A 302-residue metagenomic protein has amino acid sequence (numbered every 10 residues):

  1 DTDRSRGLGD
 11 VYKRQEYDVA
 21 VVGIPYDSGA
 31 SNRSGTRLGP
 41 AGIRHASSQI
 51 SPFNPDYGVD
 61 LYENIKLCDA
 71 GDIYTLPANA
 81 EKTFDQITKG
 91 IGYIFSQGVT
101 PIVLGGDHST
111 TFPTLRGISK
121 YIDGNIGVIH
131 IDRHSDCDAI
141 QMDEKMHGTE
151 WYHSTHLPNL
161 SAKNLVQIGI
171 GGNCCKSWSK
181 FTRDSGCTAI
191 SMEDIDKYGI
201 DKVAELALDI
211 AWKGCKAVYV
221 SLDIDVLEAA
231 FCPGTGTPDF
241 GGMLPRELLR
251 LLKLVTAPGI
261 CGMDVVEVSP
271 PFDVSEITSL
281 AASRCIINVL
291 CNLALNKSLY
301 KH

Functional and structural regions predicted by a protein language model:
D1-Y12: Single conserved hydrophobic/aromatic residue that forms the stacking wall/gate of nucleotide- or nucleobase-binding
T2, V22, G106, I131 (+3 more regions): Active-site flanking residues adjacent to catalytic metal/cofactor-binding acidic residues
R14-V103, H108, G171-C174: N-terminal catalytic or cofactor-binding beta/alpha core of small enzyme domains
P77-I87, F181-E193, D273-L295: Short, electropositive alpha-helical surface patch
Q86, I91-N164, N173: Active-site histidine-anchored catalytic micro-motif
H130, P238-L254: Gly/Ser/Thr-rich active-site loops/lids in small-molecule metabolic enzymes that frequently grip phosphoryl groups
D143-E144, P233-G241: Short glycine-enriched, charge-decorated loop/helix-capping segments at active-site entrances that position
T155, N159-C232: Active-site rim beta-loop-alpha module in soluble metabolic enzymes
